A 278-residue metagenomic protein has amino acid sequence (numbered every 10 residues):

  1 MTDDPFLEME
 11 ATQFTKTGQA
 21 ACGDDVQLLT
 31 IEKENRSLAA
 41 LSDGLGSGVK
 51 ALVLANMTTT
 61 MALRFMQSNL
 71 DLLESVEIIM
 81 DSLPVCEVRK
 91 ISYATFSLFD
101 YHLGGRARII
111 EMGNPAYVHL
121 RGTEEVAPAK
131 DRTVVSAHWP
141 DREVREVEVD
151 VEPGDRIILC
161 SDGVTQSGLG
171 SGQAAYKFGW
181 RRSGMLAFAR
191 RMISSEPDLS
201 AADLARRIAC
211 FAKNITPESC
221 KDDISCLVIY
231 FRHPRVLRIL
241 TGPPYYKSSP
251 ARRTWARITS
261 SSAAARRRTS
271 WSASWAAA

Functional and structural regions predicted by a protein language model:
M1-C22: Regulatory cytosolic signal-relay segments
Q19-E34, P128-G170: Acidic loop->beta-strand submotif enriched in PP2C/PPM serine/threonine phosphatases
D25-M80, I158, G170-L186: Primarily the active-site beta-strand->alpha-helix module of PP2C/PPM metal-dependent phosphatases, and frequently
L29-L41, V149, R206-C210, Y245-I258: Short, hydrophobic/aliphatic alpha-helical segments
N35-S47, E111, D150-Q173, I229 (+2 more regions): Conserved beta-strand-loop-short alpha-helix elements that form and flank the Mn2+/Mg2+-coordinating active site
L52-T123, V144, L199-I229: Catalytic core of PPM/PP2C metal-dependent serine/threonine phosphatase domains
Q166-A251, A277-A278: C-terminal catalytic subdomain
P250-W275: Active-site beta-strand/loop microenvironment that shapes enzyme catalytic pockets
